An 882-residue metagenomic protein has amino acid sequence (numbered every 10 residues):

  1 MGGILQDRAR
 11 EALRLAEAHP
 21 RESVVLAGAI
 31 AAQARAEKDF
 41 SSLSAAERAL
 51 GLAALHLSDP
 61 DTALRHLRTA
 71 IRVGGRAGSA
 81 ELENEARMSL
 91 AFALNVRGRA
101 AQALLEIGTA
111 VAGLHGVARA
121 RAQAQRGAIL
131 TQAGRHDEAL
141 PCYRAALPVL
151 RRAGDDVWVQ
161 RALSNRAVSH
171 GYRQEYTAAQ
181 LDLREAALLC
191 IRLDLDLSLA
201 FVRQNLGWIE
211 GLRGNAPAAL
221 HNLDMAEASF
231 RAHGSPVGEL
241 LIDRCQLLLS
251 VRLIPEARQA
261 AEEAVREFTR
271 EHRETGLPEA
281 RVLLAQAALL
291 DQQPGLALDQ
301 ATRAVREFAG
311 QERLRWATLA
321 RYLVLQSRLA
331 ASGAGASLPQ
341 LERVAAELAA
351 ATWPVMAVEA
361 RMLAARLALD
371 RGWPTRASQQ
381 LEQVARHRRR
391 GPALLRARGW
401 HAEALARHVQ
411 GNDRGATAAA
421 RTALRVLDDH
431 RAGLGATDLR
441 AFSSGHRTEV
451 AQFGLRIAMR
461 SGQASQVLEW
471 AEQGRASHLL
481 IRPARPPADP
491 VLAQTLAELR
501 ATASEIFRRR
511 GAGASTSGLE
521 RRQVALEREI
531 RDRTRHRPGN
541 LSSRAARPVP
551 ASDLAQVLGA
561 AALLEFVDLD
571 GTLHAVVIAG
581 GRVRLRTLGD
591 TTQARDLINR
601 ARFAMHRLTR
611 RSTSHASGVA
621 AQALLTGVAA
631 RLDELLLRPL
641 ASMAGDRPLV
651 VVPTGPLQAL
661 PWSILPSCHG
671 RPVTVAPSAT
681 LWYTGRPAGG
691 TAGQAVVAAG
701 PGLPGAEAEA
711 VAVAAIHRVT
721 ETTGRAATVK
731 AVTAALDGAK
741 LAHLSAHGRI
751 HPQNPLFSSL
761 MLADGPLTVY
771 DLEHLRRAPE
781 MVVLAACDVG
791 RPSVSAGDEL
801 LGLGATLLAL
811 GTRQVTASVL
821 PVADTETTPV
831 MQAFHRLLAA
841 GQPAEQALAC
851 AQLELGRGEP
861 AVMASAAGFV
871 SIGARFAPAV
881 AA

Functional and structural regions predicted by a protein language model:
M1-R119, Q123, A261, A301 (+11 more regions): Flexible inter-repeat linkers and adjacent short helices within tandem amphipathic alpha-helical repeat scaffolds
Q6-A18, S44-D59, L82-R99, A118-R135 (+8 more regions): Tandem amphipathic alpha-helical repeat scaffolds
A31-A32, T69-G78, G108-G113, R144-G154 (+8 more regions): Amphipathic alpha-helical segments of tetratricopeptide repeats
A397, R414-G670, A688-V696, A879-V880: Amphipathic alpha-helical protein-protein interaction segments
R584-R586, Q593-A604, V650-L741, L760: Catalytic-core domains of enzymes
I750, P755-S759, A763-A778, D824-A882: Caspase-like cysteine protease fold
L807: Phosphate/adenylate-binding glycine loop and adjacent helical scaffold
